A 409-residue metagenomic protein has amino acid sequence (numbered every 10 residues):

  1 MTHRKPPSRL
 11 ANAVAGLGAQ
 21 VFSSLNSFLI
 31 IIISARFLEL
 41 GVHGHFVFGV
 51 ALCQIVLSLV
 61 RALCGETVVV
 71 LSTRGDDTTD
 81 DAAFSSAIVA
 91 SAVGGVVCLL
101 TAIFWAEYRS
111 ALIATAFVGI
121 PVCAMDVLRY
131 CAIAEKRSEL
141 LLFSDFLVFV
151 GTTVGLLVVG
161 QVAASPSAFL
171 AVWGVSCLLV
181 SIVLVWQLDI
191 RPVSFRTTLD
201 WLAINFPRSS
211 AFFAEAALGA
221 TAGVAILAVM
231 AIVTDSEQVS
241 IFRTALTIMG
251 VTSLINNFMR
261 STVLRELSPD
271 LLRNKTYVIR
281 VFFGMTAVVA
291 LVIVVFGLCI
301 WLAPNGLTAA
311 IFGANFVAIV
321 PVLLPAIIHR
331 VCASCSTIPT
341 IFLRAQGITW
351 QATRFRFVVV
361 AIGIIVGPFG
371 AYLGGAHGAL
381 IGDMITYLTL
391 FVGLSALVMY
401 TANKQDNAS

Functional and structural regions predicted by a protein language model:
M1-R9, E139-S144, P166-A168, V172-W173 (+5 more regions): Interhelical loop/hinge segments that connect adjacent transmembrane helices in multipass membrane
P7-A62, S210-E237, T247-M249, G363-I364 (+3 more regions): Signature of the first transmembrane helix
L10, V47, S72, D76-A92 (+4 more regions): Interfacial transmembrane-helix starts/ends
S27, Q54, S58-D76, M249-R273 (+1 more regions): Helix-loop junctions and terminal segments of transmembrane helices in multi-pass membrane transport/translocation
L40-G41, I103-T115, L302-V331, H377: Interfacial segments at transmembrane-helix termini and the short loops linking adjacent helices
V50-S58, F242-S261, I293-F296, A326-A333: Transmembrane helix-bundle signature of multi-pass secondary active exporters and lipid flippases
V70-G75, P121-S144, I328-F357: Membrane-interface junctions at transmembrane-helix termini in multi-pass inner-membrane proteins
I113-I120, L142-R191, V358-I362, A376-Y400: Hydrophobic alpha-helical transmembrane segments
